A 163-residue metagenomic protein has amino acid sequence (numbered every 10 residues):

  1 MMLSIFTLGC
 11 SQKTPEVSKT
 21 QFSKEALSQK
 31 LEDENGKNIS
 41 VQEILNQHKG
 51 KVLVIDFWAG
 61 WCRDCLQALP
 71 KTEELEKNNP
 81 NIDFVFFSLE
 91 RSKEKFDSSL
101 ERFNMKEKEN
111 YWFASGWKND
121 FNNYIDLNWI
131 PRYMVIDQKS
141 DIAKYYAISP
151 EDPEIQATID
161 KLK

Functional and structural regions predicted by a protein language model:
M1-E32, K163: N-terminal targeting signals for export/organelle localization
K30-L53, P70: A short beta-strand-turn-helix
H48-L53, P80-D83, K106-E107, Q138: Loop/turn elements at helix/coil->beta-strand transitions in domains of secreted/extracellular proteins
K51-L53, F57-W61, W129: Short pre-active-site segment immediately N-terminal to redox-active cysteine/selenocysteine motifs in thiol-based
F57-E74: Conserved redox-active cysteine motifs that mediate thiol-disulfide chemistry, especially di-cysteine Cys-X(1-2)-Cys
N81-K95, M105-W117: Thiol-based oxidoreductase modules, predominantly thioredoxin-like and allied folds used for disulfide exchange
L100-Q138: Short, internal strand/loop/helix patches that form the active-site neighborhood or redox-interaction surface
R132-K163: Thiol-/selenol-based redox modules, centered on thioredoxin-like and closely related oxidoreductase domains
